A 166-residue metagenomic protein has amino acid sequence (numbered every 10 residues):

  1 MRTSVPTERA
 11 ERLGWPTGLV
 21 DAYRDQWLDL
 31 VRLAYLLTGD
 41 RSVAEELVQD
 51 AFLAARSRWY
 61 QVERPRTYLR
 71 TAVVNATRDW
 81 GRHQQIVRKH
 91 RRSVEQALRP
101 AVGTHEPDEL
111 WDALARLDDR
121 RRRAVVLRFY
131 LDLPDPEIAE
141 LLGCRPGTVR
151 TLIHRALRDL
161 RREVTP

Functional and structural regions predicted by a protein language model:
R2-R32, S42-E45, Y60, R122: A short, charge-rich alpha-helical start-of-domain segment used by transcription regulators
V5, D79, V87-L114, P134: Internal acidic/polar
L19-D21, E109-D118: Short amphipathic alpha-helical boundary/capping segments
W27, V31, F52, D118-R122 (+1 more regions): C-terminal flanking helix
E46-L53, E63-N75, T151: Structural recognition of an alpha-helix C-terminal capping motif at a helix-to-coil junction
S57-Y60, R64, A72-S93, G103: Arg/Lys-rich amphipathic alpha helix in sigma70-family domain 2
V74, L142-P166: DNA-recognition helix of helix-turn-helix
A124-R128: A short pre-motif secondary-structure segment
